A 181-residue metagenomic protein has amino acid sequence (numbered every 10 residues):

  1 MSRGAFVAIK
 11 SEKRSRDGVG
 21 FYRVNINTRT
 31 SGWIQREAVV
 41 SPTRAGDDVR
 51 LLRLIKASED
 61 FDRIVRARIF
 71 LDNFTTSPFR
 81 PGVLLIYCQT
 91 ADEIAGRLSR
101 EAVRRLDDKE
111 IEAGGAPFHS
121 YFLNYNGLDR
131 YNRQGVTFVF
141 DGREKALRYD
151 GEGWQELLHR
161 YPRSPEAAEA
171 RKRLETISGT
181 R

Functional and structural regions predicted by a protein language model:
M1-Q35: SH3/SH3-like beta-barrel superfamily modules
Y22-A57, P81, E93-G96, R100-I111 (+2 more regions): Boundary regions of SH3-family modules and the immediately adjacent low-complexity/disordered segments in eukaryotic
K56-A67, R143-E152: Helix-turn-helix repeat elements of alpha-solenoid scaffolds
F70-G82, A113-N126, L157-R171, T180: Short solvent-exposed coil/turn linkers within tandem alpha-helical repeat scaffolds
E93-L158: Short coil/linker segments at helix-helix boundaries
